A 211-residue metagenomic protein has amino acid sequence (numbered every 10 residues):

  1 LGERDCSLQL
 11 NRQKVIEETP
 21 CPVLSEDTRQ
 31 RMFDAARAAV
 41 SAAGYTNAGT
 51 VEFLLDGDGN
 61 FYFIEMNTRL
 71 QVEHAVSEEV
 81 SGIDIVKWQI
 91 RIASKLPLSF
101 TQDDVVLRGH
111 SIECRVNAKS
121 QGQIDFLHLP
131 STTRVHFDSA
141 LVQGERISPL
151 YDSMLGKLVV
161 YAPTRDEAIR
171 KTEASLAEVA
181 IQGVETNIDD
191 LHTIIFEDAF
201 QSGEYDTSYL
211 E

Functional and structural regions predicted by a protein language model:
L1-E211: ATP-dependent carboxylate activation and anion-phosphoryl transfer catalytic cores that bind Mg-ATP to form
